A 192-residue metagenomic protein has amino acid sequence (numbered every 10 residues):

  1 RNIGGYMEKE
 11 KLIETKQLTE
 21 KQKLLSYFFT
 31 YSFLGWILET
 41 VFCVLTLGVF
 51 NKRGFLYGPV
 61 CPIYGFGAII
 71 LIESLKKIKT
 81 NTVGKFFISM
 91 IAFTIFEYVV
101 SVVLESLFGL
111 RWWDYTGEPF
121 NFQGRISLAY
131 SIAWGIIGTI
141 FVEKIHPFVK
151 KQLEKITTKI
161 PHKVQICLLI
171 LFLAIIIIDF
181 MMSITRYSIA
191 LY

Functional and structural regions predicted by a protein language model:
N2-I3: Extreme N-terminal basic, low-complexity initiation segments that serve as generic localization/processing leaders
Y6-Y192: Aromatic-rich, lipid-facing transmembrane alpha helices and their immediate juxtamembrane interface loops in integral
